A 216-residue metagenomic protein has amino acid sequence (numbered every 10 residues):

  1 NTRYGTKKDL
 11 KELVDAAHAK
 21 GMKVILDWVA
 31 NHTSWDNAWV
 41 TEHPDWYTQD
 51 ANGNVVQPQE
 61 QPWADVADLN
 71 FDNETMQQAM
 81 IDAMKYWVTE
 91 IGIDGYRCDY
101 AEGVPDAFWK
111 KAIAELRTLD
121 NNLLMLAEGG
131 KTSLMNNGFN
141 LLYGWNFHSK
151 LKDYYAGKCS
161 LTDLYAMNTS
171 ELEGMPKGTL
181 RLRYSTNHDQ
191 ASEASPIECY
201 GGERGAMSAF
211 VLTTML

Functional and structural regions predicted by a protein language model:
N1-I91, K111-D120, L124: Substrate-binding/active-site clefts of carbohydrate-active enzymes
N1-K7, P62-Q77, D94-G103, H148-K158 (+1 more regions): The substrate-binding groove and active-site-proximal loops of carbohydrate-active enzymes, especially glycoside
H18, D82-K85, T89, D94-G95 (+3 more regions): Active-site-proximal helices and loops of the catalytic beta/alpha 8
A30-W35, E102-G103, G130-S133, N187-A191: Solvent-exposed loop/turn segments at secondary-structure junctions within structured extracellular/periplasmic domains
T33-E42, P105-F108, M135-N136, E193: Extracytoplasmic/secreted cell-surface and envelope-processing proteins
L69, R183-T186: Short glycine- and hydrophobic/aromatic-rich loop-to-beta-strand nucleating segment in the catalytic cores
S208: Conserved glycine-rich, hydrophobic/aromatic-active-site segments that form phosphate/pyrophosphate or metal-binding
